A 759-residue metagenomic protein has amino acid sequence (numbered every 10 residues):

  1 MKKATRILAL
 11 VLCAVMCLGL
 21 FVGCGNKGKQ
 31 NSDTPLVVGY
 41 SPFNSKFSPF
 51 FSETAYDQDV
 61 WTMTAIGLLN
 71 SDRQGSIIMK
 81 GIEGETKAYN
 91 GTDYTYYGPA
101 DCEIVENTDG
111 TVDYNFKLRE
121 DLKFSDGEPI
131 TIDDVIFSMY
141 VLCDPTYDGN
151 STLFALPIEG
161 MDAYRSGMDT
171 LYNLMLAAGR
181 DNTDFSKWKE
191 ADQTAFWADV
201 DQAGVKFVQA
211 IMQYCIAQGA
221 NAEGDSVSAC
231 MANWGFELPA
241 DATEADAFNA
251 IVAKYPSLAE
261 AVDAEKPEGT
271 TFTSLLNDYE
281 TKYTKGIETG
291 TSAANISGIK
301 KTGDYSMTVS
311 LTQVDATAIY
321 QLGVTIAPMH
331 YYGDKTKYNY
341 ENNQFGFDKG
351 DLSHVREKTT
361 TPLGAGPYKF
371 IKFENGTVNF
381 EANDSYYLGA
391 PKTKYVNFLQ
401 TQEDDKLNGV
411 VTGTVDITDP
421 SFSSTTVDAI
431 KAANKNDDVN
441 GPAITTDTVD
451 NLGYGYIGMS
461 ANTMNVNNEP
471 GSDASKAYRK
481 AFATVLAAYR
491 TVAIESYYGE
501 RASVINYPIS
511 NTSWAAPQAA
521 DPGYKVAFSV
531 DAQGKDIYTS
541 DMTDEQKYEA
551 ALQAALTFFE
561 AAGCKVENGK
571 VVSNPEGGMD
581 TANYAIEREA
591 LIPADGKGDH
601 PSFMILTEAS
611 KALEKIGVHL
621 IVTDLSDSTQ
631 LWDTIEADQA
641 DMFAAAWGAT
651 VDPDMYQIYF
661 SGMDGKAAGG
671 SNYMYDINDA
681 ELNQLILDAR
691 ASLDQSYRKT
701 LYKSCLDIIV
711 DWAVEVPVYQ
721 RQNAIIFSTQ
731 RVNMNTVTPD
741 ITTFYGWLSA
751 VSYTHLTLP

Functional and structural regions predicted by a protein language model:
V38, G127, V410, V415-P420 (+3 more regions): Periplasmic binding protein-like
G39-D109: N-terminal lobe/hinge region of extracytoplasmic solute-binding protein
V60, A316, Y320, T484-A527 (+2 more regions): Detector for C-terminal structural segments
R73, P256, E260-S306, S310-D315 (+5 more regions): Gly/Pro-rich hinge or "lid" segments in bacterial periplasmic/extracellular proteins
A100-G269, T308, G409, G471-A481: Aromatic- and charge-enriched surface segment that lines or borders ligand/interaction sites
E190-Q202, K206-A250, A264, K282 (+9 more regions): Extracytoplasmic/peripheral linker and loop segments enriched in polar/acidic and small residues with frequent Thr/Pro
G376-A432: Ligand-site clamp/hinge motif
N379-E381, D473-K611: Append "and occasionally in soluble cytosolic enzymes with long acidic Gly/Pro-rich linkers
